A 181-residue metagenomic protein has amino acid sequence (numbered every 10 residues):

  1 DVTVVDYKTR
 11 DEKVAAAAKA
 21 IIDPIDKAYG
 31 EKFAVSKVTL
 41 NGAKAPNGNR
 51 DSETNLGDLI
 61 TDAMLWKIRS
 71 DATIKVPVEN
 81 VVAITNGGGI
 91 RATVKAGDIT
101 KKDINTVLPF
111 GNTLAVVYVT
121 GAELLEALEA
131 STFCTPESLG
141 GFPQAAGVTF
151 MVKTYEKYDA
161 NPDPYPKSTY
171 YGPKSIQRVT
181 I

Functional and structural regions predicted by a protein language model:
D1, L59-I181: Feature captures C-terminal
D1-E31, T135-G140, D163: Active-site-adjacent helix-turn-beta-strand microarchitecture at beta-sheet edges that either contains or buttresses
Y7-R10, N41-A45, A92, K157-Y158: A short acidic, often aromatic-flanked loop/helix-cap motif at beta-alpha or helix-coil junctions that lines enzyme
K8, E12-A15, K19, T54 (+3 more regions): Electropositive phosphate-/nucleotide-binding environments in soluble metabolic enzymes
V14-I22, R50, V148, I176-V179: Generic hydrophobic, helix-prone segments enriched in Leu/Val/Ile
E31-N49: Metal- or metallocofactor-binding catalytic centers and their adjacent structured scaffolds across diverse enzyme
S36, S52-N55, I104: Glycine-rich, flexible loop/turn motifs
A45-T54, N112-A115: Second-shell loop/turn segments in exported
